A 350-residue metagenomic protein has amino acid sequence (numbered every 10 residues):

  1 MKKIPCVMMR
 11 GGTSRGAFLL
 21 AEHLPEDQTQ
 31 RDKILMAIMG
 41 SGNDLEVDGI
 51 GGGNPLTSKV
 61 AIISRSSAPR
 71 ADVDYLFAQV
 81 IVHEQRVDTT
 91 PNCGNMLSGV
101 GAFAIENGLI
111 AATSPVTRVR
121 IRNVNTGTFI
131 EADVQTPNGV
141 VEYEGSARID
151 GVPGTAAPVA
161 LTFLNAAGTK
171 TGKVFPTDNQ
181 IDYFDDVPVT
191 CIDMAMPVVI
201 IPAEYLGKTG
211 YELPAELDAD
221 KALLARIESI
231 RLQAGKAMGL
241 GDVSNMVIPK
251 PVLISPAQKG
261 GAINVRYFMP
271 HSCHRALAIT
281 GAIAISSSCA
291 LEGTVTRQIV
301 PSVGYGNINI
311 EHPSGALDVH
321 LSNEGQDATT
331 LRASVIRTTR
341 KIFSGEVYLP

Functional and structural regions predicted by a protein language model:
M1-P350: A glycine-rich beta-to-alpha transition motif near the start of alpha/beta enzyme domains, typified by
